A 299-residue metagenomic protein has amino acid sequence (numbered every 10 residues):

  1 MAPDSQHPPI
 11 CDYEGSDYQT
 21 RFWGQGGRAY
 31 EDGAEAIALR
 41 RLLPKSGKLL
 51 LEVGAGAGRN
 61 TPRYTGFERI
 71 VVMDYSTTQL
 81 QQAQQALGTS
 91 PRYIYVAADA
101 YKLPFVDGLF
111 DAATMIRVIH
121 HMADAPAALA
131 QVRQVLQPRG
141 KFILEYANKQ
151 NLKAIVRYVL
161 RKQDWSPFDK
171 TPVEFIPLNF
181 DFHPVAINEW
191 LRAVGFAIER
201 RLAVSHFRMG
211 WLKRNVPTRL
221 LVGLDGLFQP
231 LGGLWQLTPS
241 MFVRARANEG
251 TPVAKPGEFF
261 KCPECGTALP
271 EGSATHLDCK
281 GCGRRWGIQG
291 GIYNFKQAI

Functional and structural regions predicted by a protein language model:
M1-S46, Q79, Q297: Conserved class I S-adenosyl-L-methionine
L51, A55-K102: Class I SAM-dependent methyltransferase SAM/SAH-binding core
T114: A conserved beta-strand element that flanks and buttresses the S-adenosyl-L-methionine
R117-H121: Short catalytic micro-motifs in class I SAM-dependent methyltransferases
P126-K141: A short glycine-rich, Lys/Arg-flanked "PGG" loop and its adjoining helix->strand segment in the class I
I143-S166: Conserved class I S-adenosyl-L-methionine
R161-D164, E189, R200-G272: A C-terminal cap/extension of S-adenosyl-L-methionine-dependent methyltransferases that defines the acceptor-substrate
W165-A186: Acceptor-substrate binding/catalytic loop of class I
